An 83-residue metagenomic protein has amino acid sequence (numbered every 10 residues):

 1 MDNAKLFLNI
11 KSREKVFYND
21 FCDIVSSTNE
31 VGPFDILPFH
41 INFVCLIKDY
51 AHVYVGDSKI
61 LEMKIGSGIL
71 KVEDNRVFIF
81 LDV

Functional and structural regions predicted by a protein language model:
L6-V83: Compact, glycine-rich, soluble single-domain proteins
